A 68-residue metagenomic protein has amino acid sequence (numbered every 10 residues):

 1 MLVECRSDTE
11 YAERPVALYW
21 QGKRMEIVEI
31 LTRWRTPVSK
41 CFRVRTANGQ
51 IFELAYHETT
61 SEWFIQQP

Functional and structural regions predicted by a protein language model:
M1-P68: Cysteine-centric segments in proteins
